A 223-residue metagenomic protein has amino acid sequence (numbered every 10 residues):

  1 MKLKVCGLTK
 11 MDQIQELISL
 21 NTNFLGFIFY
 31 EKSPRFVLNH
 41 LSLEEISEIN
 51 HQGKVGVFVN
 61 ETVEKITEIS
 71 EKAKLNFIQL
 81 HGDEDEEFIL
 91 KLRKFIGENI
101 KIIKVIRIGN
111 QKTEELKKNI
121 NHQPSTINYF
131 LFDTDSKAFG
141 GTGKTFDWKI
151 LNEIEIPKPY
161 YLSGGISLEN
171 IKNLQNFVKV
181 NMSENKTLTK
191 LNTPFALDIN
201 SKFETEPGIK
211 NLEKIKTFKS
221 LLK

Functional and structural regions predicted by a protein language model:
M1-K223: Conserved N-terminal beta1-alpha1 strand-loop-helix module at the mouth
